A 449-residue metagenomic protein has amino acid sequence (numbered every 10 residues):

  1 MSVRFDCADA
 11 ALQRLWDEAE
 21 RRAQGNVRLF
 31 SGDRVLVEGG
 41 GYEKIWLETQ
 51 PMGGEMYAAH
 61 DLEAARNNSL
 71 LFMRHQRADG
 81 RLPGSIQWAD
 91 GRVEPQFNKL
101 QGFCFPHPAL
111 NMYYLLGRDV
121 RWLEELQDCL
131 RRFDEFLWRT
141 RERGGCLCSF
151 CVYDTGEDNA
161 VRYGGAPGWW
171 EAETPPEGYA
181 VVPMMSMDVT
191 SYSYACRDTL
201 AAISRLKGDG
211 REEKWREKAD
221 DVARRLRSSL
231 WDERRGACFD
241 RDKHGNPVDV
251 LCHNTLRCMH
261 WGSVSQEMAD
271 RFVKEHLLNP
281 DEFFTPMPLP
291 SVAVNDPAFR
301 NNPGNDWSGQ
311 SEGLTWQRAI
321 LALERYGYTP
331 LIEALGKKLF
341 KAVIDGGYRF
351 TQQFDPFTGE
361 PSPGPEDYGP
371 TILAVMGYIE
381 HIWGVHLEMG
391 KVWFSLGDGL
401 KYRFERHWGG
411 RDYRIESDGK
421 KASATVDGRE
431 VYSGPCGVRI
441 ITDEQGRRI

Functional and structural regions predicted by a protein language model:
S2, D6-E18, L47, A59-H60 (+5 more regions): Active-site acid/base region of carbohydrate-active enzymes
S2-Q13, Y57-S69, Y113-R131, A202-D220 (+3 more regions): Structural helix-adjacent loops and short alpha-helical linkers that scaffold large soluble proteins
V3-F30, G40-K44, W138-V152, Y192-R271 (+2 more regions): Catalytic cores of carbohydrate-active enzymes
D17-R28, L62, L70-A78, F105 (+2 more regions): Glycine-rich, acidic and aromatic/proline-enriched surface loops and short helix-turn segments that act as binding
E43-S69, R74-A160, T190, Q310-L323 (+3 more regions): Aromatic-rich carbohydrate-recognition surfaces in CAZymes
I45, P95-L115, R234-H276, G304-D412: C-terminal capping/lid segments that line or modulate ligand- or cofactor-binding pockets
G84-C104, E135-E217, P247-D249, N254 (+1 more regions): The feature captures the catalytic groove of carbohydrate-active enzymes
G210, K214-E217, D221, E233 (+4 more regions): Beta-rich accessory regions
